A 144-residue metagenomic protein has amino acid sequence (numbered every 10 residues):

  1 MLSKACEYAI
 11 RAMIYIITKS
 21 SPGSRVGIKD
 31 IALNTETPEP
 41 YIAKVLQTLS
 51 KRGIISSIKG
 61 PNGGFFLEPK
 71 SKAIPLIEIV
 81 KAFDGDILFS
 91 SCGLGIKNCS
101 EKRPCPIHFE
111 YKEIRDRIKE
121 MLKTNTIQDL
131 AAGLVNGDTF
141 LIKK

Functional and structural regions predicted by a protein language model:
K4, I14-T37, S56: N-terminal helix-turn-helix DNA-binding core of bacterial DNA-binding proteins
L33, S50-K51: Alpha-helical residues within the helix-turn-helix
P40: Key DNA-contact positions within bacterial/archaeal DNA-binding proteins
L46-Q47: Short, hydrophobic-biased segments on the C-terminal half of alpha helices that form "recognition helices"
I54-P61, F66-L67: Beta-hairpin "wing" of winged helix-turn-helix
S71-I96, Y111-R117: Conserved segment of winged-helix/HTH DNA-binding domains
G93-K144: C-terminal regulatory/oligomerization modules of transcriptional regulators
